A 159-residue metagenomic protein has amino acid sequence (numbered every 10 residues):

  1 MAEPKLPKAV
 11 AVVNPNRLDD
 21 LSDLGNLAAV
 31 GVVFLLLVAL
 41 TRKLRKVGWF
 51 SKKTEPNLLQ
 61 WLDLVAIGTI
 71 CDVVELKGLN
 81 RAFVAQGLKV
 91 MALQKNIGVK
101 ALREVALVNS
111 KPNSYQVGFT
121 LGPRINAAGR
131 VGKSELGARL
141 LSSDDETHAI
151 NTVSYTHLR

Functional and structural regions predicted by a protein language model:
M1: Short, acidic/small-residue loops that bind anionic groups at enzyme active sites
P4-K5, L21, L79, K133: Active-site-proximal flexible loops/turns
L6-W49, W61-V65: Short alpha-helices
R42-R159: Hydrophobic helix-and-loop "lid/oligomerization" segment in the mid-to-C-terminal part of catalytic domains
